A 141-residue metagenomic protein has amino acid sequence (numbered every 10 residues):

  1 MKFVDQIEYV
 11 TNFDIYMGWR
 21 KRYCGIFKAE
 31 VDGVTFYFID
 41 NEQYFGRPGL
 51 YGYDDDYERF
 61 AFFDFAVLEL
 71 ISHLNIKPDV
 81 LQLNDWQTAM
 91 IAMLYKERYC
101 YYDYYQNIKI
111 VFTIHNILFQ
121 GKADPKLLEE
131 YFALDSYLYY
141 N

Functional and structural regions predicted by a protein language model:
M1-N141: Catalytic cores of nucleotide-sugar-dependent glycosyltransferases that transfer UDP/GDP/TDP-activated
